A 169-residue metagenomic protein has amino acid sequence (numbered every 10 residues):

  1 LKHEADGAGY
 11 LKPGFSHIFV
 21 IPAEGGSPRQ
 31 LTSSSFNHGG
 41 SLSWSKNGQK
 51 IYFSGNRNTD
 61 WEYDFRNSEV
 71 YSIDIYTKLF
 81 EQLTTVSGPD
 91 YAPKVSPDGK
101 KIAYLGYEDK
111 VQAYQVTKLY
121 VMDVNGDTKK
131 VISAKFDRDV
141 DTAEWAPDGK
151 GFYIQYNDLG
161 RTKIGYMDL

Functional and structural regions predicted by a protein language model:
L1-H17, T32-G39, S54-V70, Q82-Y91 (+3 more regions): A flexible loop/linker signature enriched in serine peptidases of the S9 family
P22-G26, D74-K78, D123-D127, D168-L169: Short loop/turn segments that connect beta-strands within beta-propeller blades
G26-T32: A short helix->beta-strand "capping" segment at the edge of beta-propeller domains
K46-N47, P97-D98, P147-D148: Residue-level detector of Asp-centered blade-edge/turn motifs that repeat once per structural unit in beta-propeller
I51-Y52, G99-I102, G151-F152: Hydrophobic beta-strand positions that form the internal "hydrophobic ladder" of WD40/Gbeta-like beta-propeller blades
G149-G151, L169: Long hydrophobic segments that form regular secondary structure
